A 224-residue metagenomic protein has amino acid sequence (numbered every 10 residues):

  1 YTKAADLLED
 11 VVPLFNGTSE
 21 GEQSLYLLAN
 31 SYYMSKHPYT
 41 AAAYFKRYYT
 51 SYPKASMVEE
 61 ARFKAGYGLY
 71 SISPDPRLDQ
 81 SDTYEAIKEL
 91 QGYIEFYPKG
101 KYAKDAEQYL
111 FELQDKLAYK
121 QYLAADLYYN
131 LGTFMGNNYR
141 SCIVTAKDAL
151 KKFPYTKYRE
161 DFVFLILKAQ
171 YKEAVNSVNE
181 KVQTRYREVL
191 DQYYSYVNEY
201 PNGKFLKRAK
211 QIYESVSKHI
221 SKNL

Functional and structural regions predicted by a protein language model:
Y1-L224: Acidic, polar-rich low-complexity tracts and alpha-helical solenoid repeat scaffolds
